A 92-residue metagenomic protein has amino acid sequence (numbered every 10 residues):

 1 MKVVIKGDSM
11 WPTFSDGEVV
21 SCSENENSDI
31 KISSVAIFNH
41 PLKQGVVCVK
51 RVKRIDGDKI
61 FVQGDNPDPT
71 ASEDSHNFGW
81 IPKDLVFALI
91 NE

Functional and structural regions predicted by a protein language model:
M1-E92: Extended hydrophobic leader/signal-anchor segments used for secretion and membrane insertion
